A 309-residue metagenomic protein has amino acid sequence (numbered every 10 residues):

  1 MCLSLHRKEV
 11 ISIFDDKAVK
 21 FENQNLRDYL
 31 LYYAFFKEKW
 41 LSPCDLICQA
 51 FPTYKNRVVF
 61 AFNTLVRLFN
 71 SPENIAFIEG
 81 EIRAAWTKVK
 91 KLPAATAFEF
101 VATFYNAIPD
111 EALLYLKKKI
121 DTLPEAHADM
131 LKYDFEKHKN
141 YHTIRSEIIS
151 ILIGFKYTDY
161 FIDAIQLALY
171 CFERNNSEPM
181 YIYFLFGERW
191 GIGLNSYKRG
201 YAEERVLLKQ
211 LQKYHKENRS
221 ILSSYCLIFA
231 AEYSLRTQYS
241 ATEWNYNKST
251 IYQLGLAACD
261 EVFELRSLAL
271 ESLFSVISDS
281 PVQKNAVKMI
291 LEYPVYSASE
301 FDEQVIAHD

Functional and structural regions predicted by a protein language model:
M1-L113: C-terminal leucine-rich, beta-strand-based interaction scaffolds used for sensing/assembly
L3, T53-P72, K91-K118, H127-L169 (+5 more regions): Amphipathic alpha-helical elements of HEAT/ARM-like alpha-solenoid repeat scaffolds that form extended
R83-T87, Y170-E173, Q212, K216: HEAT/HEAT-like alpha-solenoid repeats
